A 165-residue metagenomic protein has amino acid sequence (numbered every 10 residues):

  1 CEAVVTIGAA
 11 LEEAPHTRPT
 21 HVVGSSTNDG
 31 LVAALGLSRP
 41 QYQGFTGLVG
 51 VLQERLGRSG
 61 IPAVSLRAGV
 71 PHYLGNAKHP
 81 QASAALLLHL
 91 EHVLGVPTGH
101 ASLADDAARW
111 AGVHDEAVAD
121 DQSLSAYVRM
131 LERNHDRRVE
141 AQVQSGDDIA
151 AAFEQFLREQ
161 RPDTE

Functional and structural regions predicted by a protein language model:
C1-A3, L11-E165: Accessory terminal and edge-of-domain segments that mediate assembly/interaction and cofactor placement around
G8: Acidic-aromatic/histidine active-site loop/patch
